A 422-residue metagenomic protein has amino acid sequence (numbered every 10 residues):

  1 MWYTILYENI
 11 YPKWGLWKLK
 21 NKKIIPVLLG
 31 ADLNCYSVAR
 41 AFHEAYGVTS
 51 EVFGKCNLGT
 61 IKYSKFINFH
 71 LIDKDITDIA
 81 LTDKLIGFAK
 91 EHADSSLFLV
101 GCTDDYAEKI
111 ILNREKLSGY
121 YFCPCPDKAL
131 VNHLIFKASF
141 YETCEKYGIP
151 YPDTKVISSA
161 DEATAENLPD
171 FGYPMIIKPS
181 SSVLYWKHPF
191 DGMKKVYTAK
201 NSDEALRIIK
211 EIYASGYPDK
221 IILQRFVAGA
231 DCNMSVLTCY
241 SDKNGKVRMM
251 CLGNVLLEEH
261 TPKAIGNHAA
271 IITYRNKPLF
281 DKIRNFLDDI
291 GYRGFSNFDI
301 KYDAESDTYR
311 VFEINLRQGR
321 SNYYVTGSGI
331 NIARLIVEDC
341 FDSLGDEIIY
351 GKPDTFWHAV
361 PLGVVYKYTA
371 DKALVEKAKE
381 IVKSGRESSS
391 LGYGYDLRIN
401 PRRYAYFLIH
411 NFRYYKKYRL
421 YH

Functional and structural regions predicted by a protein language model:
Y3, E338-H422: Peripheral (often C-terminal) accessory segments that flank ATP-dependent C-N-forming ligase machineries
T4-P126, D161-A165, F407-Y421: ATP-binding N-terminal substructure of ATP-dependent carboxylate-amine bond-forming enzymes
H133-I221, N244: Active-site nucleotide/adenylate-binding loops and adjacent lid/helix of ATP-dependent enzymes
K194-V196, K200-D203, R225-G291, N315-C340: ATP-dependent carboxylate/phosphate-activation module, predominantly the ATP-grasp catalytic core and closely related
I222, F295-F298, D346-K352: Flexible, glycine/charged-enriched surface loops at secondary-structure junctions
Q224-R225, R293-E305: A short glycine-rich, hydrophobically flanked beta-strand micro-motif that places a catalytic Asp/Glu for divalent metal
D307-R317: A short beta-strand motif that forms the metal-chelation/ATP-contact edge of phosphoryl-transfer active sites
